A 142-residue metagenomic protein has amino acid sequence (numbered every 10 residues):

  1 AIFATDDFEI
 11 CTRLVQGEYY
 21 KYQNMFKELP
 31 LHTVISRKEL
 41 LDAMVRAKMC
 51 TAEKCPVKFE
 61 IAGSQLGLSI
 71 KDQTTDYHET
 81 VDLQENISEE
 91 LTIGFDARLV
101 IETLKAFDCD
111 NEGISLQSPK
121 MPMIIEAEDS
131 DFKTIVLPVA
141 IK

Functional and structural regions predicted by a protein language model:
A1-V15, E28-K142: DNA polymerase processivity clamps
K21-Y22: Specificity-determining recognition surfaces
